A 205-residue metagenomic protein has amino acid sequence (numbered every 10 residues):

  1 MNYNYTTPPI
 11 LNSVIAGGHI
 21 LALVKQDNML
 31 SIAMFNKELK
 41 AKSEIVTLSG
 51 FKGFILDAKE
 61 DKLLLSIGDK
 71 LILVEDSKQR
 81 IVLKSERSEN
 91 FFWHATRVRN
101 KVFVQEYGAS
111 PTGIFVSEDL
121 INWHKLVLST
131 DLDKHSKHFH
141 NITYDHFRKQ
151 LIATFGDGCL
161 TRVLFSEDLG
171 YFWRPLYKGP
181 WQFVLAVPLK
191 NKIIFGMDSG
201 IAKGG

Functional and structural regions predicted by a protein language model:
T7-G17, L48-E60, R87-R97, H135-N141 (+1 more regions): Repeated scaffold domains used in trafficking and secretory/extracellular systems, primarily beta-propellers
H19-L21, D61-L64, N100-V104, R148-I152 (+1 more regions): Entry beta-strands of beta-propeller and related beta-repeat scaffolds
L21-K42: Beta-propeller domains
N28-A33, D69-L73, S110-V116, C159-F165 (+1 more regions): Structural motif
F35-K42, D76-R80, F115-K125, F165-R174: Asp-box/BNR beta-propeller loop motif
Q79-V98, K125-D131: Asp-box/WD-like beta-propeller blade repeats and closely related beta-sheet repeat scaffolds
V104-D119, W123-L164, P175: Solenoidal tandem-repeat scaffolds enriched in leucines and small polar residues
I152-G156, L160-L164, W173-G205: Beta-sheet-dominated scaffold domains
